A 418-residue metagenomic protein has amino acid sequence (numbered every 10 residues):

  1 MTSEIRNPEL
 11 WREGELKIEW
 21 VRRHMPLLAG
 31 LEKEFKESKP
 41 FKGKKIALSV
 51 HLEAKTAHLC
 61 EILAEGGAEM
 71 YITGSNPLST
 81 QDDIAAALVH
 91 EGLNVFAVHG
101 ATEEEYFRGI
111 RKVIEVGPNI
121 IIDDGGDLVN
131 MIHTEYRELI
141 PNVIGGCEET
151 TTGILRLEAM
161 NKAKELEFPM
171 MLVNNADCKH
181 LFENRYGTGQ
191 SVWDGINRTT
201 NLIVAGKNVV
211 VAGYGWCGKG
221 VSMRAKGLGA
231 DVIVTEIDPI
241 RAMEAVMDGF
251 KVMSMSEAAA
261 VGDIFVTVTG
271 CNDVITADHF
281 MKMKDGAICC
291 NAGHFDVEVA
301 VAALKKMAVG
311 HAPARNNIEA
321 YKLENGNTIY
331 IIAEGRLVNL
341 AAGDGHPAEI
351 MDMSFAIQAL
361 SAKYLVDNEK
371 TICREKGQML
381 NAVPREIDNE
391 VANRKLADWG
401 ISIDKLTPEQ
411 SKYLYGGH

Functional and structural regions predicted by a protein language model:
M1-F41, I72-T80, A85-K207, Y415: Glycine/serine-rich phosphate-binding loop and adjoining beta1-alpha1 elements at the start of nucleotide-handling
I5-N7, L16, A29, K36-E37 (+8 more regions): Ligand-binding pocket scaffold of soluble enzyme catalytic domains
L10-M25, F41-K45, E53, F168-G206 (+2 more regions): Adenosine-phosphate binding glycine-rich loop
G30-K33, A64, E115, V129-N130 (+3 more regions): Rossmann-fold NAD(P) dinucleotide-binding segment
L48-T56, N76-T80, G126-L128, W216: Gly/Ser/Thr-rich loops at beta-strand to alpha-helix junctions that form or flank small-molecule/cofactor-binding
V50-A68, E183, G187-V261, T267-T269: Glycine-rich phosphate/diphosphate-binding loop of Rossmann-like nucleotide-binding domains
G74, I121-D124, R137-T152, C271 (+3 more regions): ADP-ribose/adenylate-binding Rossmann-like module
